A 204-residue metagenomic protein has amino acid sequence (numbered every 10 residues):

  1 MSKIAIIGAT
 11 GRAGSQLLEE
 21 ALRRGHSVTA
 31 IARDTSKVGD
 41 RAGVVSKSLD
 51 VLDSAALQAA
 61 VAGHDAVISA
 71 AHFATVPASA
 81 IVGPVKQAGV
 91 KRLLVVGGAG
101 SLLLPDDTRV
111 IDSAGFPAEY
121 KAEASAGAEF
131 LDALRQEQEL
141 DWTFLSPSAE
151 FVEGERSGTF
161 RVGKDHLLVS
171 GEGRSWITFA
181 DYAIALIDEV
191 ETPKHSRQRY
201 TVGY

Functional and structural regions predicted by a protein language model:
I4-R23: N-terminal Rossmann NAD(P)H-binding glycine-rich loop of SDR-like oxidoreductase domains
I7, T35-A88, K194: NAD(P)H-binding glycine-rich loop region in Rossmannoid oxidoreductase-like domains and their noncatalytic homologs
G8, A32, G97, G203: Short beta-strand/turn micro-motifs composed of small residues that flank or help shape donor/cofactor-binding pockets
A13-L17, I81, L186: Hydrophobic residues within alpha-helices that form the first helical element adjacent to the glycine-rich loop
R24-V28, E139-D141: A generic structural motif
A30-K37, A149: Short, polar loop motifs at secondary-structure junctions
F73-F160: Glycine-/Pro-rich loop/turn segments that contact NAD(P) or position catalytic residues in Rossmann-like domains
K121, A128, Q136-Y204: C-terminal substrate-binding/catalytic lobe of Rossmann-fold NAD(P)-dependent oxidoreductases
